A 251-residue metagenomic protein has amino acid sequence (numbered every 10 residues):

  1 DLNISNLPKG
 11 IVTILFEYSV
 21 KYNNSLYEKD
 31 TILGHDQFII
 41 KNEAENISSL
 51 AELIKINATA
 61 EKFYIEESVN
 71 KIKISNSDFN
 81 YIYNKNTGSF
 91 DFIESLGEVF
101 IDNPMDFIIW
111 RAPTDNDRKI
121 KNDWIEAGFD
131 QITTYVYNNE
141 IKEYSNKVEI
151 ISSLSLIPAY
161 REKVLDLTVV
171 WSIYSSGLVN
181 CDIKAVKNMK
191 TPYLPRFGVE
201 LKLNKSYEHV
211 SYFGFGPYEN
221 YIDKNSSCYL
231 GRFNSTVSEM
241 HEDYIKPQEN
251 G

Functional and structural regions predicted by a protein language model:
D1-E28: Intrinsically disordered, low-complexity Pro/Gly/Ser/Thr-rich segments with frequent PxxP/GP/PP motifs and embedded
L7, E45-G251: Beta-strand/loop-rich accessory regions of lumenal/periplasmic or secreted enzymes, predominantly carbohydrate-active
I11, T31-H35, L194-R196: Short edge beta-strand segments in beta-sheet-rich domains
N24-L53: Short beta-strand elements
